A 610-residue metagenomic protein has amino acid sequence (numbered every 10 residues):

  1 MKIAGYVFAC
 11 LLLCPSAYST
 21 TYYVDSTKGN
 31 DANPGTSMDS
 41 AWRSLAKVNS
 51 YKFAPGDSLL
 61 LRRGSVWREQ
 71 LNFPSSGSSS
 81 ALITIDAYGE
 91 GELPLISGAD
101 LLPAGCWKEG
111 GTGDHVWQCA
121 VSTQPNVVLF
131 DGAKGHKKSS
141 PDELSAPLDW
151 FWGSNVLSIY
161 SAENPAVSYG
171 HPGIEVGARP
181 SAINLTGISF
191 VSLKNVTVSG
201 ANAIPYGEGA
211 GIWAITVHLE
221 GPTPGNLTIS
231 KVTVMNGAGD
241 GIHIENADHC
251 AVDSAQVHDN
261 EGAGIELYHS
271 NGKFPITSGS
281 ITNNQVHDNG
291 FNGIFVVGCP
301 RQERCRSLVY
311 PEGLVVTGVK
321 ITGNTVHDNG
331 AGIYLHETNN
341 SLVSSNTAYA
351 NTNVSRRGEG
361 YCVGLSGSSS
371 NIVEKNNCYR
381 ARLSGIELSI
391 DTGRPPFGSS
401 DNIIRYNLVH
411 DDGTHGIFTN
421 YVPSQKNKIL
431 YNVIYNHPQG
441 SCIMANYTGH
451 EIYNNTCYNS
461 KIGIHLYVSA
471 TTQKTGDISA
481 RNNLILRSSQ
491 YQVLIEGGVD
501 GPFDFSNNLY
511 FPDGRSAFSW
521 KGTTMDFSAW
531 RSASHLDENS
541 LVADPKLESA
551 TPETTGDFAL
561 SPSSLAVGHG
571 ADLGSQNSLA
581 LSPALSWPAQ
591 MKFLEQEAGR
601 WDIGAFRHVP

Functional and structural regions predicted by a protein language model:
M1-A9: Sec-dependent signal peptide recognition, specifically the positively charged N-region followed immediately by
A17-S19: Boundary at the C-terminal end of the N-terminal hydrophobic targeting segment
T21-P224, M235, R306-L308, F527 (+5 more regions): Extracellular polysaccharide-degrading/modifying enzymes targeting complex plant/algal/animal polysaccharides
S189-G200, P222-G239, D248-E266, F274-F295 (+11 more regions): Right-handed parallel beta-helix
K521-A533: Extended recognition patches within non-cytosolic domains
V542-D557: Short, well-ordered junction/capping motifs at the entry into regular secondary structure
